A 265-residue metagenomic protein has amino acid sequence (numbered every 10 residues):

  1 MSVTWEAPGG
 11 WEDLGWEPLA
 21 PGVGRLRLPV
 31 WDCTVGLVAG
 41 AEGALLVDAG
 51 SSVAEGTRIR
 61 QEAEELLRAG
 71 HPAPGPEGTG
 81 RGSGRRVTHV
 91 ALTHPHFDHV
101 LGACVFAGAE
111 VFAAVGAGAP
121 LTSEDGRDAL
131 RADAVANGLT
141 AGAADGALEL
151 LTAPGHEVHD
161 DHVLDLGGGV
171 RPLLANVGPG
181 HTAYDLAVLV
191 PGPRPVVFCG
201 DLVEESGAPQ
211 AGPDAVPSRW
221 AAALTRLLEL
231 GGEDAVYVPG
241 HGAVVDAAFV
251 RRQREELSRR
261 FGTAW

Functional and structural regions predicted by a protein language model:
S2-P18, G169-R171: N-terminal amphipathic/basic leader segments beginning at the initiator methionine
D13-E64, L186-G200: Conserved beta-strand hairpin/beta-sheet module of binuclear metal-dependent hydrolase folds, prominently
G22, V38, D48, A63 (+9 more regions): Divalent metal-coordination and catalytic microenvironments
A44-L45, S51-V53, A69, V163 (+1 more regions): Metallo-beta-lactamase
S51-S52, V115-A119, V203, G262: Short, acidic/turn-prone active-site loops that include or flank metal/cofactor- and phosphate-binding residues
V53-A113, E157, E229-V236: Active-site metal-binding motif and surrounding structural segment of the metallo-beta-lactamase
A119-N176, T225-L228: Metallo-beta-lactamase
D246-W265: Binuclear metal-ion centers of metallo-dependent hydrolases, dominated by the metallo-beta-lactamase
